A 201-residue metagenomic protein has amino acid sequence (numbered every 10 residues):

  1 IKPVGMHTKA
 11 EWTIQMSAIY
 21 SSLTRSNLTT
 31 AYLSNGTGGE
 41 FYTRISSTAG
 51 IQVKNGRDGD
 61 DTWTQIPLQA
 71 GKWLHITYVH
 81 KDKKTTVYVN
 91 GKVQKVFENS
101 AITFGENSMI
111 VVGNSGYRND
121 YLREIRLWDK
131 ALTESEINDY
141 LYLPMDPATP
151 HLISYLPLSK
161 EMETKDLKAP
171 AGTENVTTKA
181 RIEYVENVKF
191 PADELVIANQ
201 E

Functional and structural regions predicted by a protein language model:
I1-W12, T62-P67, G113-N114, L141-P147: Short surface loop/edge beta-strand patches of beta-sandwich-type extracellular domains that form ligand-contact sites
H7-K9, G36, L68-G71, G105 (+1 more regions): Surface-exposed coil/turn segments at beta-strand junctions on protein surfaces, enriched
I14-S17, T24-G38, N138-P144, P170: Aromatic-rich beta-strand patches that line glycan-recognition/binding surfaces of extracellular proteins
Q15-T24, G39-A101, L127, I182-E201: Extracellular glycan-interaction surfaces
D58-D60, K95-N99, G105-R126, A131-L132 (+1 more regions): Extracellular glycan-interaction patches encoded by glycine-rich segments
N138-E201: Extracytoplasmic low-complexity segments
